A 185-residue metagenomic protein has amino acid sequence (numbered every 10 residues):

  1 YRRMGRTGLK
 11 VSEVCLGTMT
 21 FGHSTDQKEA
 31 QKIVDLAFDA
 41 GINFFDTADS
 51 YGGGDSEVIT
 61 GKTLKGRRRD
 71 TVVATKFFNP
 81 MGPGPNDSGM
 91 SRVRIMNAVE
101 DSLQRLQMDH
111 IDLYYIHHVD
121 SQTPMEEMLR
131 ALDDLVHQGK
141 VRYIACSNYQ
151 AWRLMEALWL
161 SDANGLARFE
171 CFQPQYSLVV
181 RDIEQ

Functional and structural regions predicted by a protein language model:
Y1-V72: N-terminal binding-site loop/beta-alpha segment at the start of enzyme catalytic domains that lines or forms
G5-F21, A74-D87, H110, Y115: N-terminal small/glycine-rich loop or linker at the start of catalytic domains across soluble metabolic enzymes
V11-C15, N43-F44, D70-A74, H110-L113 (+2 more regions): Structural preference for beta-strand elements that scaffold enzyme active sites
T18-K28, M81-M96, H117-T123: Active-site mouth loops of central-metabolism enzymes
M19-F21, A48-Y51, K76-P80, I116-V119 (+2 more regions): Active-site beta-loop-alpha junctions enriched in small/polar residues
T25-F38, G89-Q107, E127-R130, L154-W159 (+1 more regions): Short, acidic/polar
L103-T123: Active-site groove signature of glycoside hydrolases
T123-Q185: Beta/alpha (TIM)-barrel catalytic core signal, keyed to glycine-rich beta->alpha loops juxtaposed to Asp/Glu that bind
